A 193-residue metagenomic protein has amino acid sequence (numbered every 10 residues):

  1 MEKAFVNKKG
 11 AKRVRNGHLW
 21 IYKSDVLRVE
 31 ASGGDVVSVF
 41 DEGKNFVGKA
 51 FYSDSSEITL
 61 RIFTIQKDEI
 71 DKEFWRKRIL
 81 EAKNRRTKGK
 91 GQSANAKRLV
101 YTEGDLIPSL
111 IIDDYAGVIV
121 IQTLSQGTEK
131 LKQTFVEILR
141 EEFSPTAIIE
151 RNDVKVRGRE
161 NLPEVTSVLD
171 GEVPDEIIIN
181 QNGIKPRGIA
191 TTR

Functional and structural regions predicted by a protein language model:
M1-L110, D114, P174: Non-catalytic accessory regions of SAM-dependent methyltransferases
D41, F51, L124, A190-T191: Short clusters of small/polar residues that mark proteolytic maturation junctions
T102-L106, I111-D113, K132-R193: Non-catalytic substrate-recognition/targeting regions of SAM-dependent transferases
G117: Divalent cation-coordinating acidic motifs and surrounding scaffolds that mediate Ca2+/Mg2+/Mn2+/Zn2+-dependent binding
Q126-E129: Helix N-cap motif at beta-to-alpha junctions
